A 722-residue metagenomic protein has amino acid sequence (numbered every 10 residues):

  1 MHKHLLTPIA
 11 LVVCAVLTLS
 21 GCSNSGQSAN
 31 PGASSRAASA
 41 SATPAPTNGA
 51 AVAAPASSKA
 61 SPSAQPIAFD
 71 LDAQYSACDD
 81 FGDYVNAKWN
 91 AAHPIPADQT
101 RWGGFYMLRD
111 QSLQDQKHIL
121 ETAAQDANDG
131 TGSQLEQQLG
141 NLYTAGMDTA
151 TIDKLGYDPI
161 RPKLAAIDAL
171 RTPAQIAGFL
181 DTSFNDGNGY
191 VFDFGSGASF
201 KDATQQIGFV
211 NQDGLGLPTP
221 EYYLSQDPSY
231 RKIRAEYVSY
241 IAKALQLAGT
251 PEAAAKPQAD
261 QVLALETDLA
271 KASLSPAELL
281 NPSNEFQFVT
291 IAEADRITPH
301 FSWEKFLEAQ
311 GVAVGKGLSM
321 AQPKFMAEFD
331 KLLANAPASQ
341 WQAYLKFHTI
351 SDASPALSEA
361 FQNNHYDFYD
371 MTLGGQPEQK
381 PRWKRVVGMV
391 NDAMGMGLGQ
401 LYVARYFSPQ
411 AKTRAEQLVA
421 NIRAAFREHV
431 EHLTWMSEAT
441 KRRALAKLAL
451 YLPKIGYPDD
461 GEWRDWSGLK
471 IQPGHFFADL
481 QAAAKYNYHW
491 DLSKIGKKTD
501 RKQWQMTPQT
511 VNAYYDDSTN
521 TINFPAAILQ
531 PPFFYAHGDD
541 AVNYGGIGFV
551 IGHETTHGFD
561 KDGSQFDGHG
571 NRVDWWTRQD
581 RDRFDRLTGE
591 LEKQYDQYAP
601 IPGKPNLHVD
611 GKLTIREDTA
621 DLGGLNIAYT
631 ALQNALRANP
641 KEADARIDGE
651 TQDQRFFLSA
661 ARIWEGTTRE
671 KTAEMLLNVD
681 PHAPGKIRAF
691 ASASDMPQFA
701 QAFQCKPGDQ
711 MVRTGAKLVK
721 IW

Functional and structural regions predicted by a protein language model:
M1-I9: Bacterial N-terminal signal peptides that target proteins for export
L17-G21: C-terminal motif of bacterial Sec signal peptides marking the signal peptidase cleavage site
S23-G26: Bacterial signal peptide processing site
N30-S57, S61: Ser/Thr-rich, Proline-interspersed low-complexity disordered segments
K59-P62, S76-D80, Y84-T151: Active-site-surrounding "flap" and adjacent substrate/cofactor-binding loops of secreted or lumenal enzymes, prototyped
W89-H93, L217-P218, P532: Short, solvent-exposed loop/turn elements at domain surfaces
E121-N421: Noncatalytic, helix-rich "gating/capping" subdomain that lines the substrate-entry/channel surface of large enzyme
V262, I297-H300, S319-P323, K380 (+3 more regions): Intrinsically disordered, low-complexity linker/terminal regions across diverse proteins
